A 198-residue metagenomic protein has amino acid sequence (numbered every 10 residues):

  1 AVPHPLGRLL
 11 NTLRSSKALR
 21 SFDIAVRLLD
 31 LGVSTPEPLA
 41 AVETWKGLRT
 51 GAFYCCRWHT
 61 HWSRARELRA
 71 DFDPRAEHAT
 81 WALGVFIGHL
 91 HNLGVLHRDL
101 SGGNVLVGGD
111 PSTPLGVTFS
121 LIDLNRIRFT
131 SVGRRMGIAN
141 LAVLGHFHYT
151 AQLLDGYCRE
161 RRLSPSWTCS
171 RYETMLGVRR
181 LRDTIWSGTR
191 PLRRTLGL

Functional and structural regions predicted by a protein language model:
A1-S63, V85-L93, H97: Conserved ATP-binding subdomain of kinase catalytic cores across diverse folds
N11-A18, D73-E77, R134: Flexible, glycine- and charge-enriched loops at secondary-structure boundaries
L48-A52, T113-T118: A short, glycine/Asx- and small/polar-enriched loop/turn that sits immediately N-terminal to a beta-strand
T60, G102, R126: Short, glycine/acidic-enriched loop or turn micro-motifs at the edges of active sites
R64-D73: AlphaC helix of the protein kinase catalytic domain
R75-F86: Conserved alphaE helix
L100-D110: Hydrophobic residue at the +6 position relative to the catalytic HRD Asp in the kinase catalytic loop
V117-L196: C-lobe/activation-segment region of protein kinase-like
